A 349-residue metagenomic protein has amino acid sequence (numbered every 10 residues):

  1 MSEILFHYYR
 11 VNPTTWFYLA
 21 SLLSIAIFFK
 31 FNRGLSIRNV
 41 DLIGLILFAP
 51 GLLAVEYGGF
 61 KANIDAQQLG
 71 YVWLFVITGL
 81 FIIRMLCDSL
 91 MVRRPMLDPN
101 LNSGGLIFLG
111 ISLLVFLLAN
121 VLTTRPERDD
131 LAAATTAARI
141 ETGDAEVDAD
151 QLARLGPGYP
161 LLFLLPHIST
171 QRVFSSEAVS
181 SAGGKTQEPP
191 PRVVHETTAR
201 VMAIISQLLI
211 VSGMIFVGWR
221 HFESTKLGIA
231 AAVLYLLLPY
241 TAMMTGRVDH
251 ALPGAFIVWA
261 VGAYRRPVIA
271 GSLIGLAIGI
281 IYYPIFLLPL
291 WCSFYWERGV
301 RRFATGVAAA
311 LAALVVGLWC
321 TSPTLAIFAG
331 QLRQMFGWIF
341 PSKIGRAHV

Functional and structural regions predicted by a protein language model:
M1-V261, Y295-R346: Primarily membrane-embedded glycan-assembly and transfer machineries that use lipid-linked glycans
E223-S224, R265-I269: Short glycine/proline-enriched coil/turn segments at helix->beta-strand junctions
I257-V261, V268-S293: Membrane-interface alpha helices of multi-pass inner-membrane proteins
